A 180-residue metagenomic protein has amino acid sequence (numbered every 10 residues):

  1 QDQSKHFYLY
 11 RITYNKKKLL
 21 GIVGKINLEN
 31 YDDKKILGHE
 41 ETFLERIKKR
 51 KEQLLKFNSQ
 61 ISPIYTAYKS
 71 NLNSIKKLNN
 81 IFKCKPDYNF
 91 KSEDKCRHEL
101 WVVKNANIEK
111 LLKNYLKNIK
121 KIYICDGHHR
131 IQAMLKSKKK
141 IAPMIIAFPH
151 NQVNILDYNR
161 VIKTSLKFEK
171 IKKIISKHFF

Functional and structural regions predicted by a protein language model:
Q1-F180: Surface-exposed, charge/polar-rich loops and edge strands
